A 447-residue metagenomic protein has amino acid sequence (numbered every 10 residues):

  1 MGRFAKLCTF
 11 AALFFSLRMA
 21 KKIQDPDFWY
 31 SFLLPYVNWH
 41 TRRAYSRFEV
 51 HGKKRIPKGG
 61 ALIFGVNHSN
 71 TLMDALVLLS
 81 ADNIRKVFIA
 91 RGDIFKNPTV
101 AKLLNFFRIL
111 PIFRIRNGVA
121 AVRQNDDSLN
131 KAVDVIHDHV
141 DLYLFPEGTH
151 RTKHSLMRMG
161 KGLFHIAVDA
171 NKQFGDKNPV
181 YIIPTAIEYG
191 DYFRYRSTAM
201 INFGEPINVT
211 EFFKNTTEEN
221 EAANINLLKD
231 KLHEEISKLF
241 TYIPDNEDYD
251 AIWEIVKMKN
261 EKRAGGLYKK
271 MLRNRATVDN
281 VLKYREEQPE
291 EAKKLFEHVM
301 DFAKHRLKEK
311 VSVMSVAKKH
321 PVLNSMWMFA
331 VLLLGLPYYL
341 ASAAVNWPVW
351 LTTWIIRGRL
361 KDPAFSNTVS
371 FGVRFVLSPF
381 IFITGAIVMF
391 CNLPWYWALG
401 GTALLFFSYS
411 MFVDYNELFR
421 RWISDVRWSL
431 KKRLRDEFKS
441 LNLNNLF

Functional and structural regions predicted by a protein language model:
A11-F14: Serine/threonine-rich, low-complexity intrinsically disordered segments
I23-A223, Y338-F447: Soluble catalytic domains of membrane acyltransferases
D191-A264: Contiguous mid-protein beta-loop-alpha structural module that forms a pocket-lining wall or clamp of enzyme active
E234-M314: Long, charge-rich alpha-helical interaction segments
M314-N346: Transmembrane alpha-helical segments and their cytosolic interface motifs in multi-pass membrane proteins
